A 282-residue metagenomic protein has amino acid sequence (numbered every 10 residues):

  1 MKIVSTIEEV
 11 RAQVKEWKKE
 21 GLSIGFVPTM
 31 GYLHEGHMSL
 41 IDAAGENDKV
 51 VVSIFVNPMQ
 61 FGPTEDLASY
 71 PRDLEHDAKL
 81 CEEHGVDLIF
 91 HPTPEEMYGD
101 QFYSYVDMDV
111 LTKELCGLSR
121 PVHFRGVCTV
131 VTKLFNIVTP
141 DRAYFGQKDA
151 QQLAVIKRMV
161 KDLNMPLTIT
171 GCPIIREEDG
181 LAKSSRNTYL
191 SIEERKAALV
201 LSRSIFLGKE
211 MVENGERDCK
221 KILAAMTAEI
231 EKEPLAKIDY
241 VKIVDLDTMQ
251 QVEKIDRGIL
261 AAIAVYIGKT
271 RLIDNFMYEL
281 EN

Functional and structural regions predicted by a protein language model:
K2-L235, V244-T248: Nucleotidyltransferase catalytic core that binds NTPs
A225-N282: Phosphate/ribose-recognition catalytic cores of enzymes acting on nucleotide-derived substrates
